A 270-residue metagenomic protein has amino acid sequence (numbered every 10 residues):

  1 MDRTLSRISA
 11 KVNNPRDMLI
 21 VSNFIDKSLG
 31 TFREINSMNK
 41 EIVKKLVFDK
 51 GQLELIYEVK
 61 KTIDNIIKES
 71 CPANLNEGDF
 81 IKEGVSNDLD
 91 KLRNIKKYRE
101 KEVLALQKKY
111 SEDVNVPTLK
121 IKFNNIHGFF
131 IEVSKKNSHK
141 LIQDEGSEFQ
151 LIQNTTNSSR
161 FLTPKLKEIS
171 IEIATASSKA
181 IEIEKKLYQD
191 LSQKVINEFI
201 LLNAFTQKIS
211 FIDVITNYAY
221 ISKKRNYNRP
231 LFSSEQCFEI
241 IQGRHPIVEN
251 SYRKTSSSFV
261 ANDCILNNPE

Functional and structural regions predicted by a protein language model:
D2-E270: Alpha-helical coupling/stalk and coiled-coil linker elements that connect catalytic or binding modules and transmit
